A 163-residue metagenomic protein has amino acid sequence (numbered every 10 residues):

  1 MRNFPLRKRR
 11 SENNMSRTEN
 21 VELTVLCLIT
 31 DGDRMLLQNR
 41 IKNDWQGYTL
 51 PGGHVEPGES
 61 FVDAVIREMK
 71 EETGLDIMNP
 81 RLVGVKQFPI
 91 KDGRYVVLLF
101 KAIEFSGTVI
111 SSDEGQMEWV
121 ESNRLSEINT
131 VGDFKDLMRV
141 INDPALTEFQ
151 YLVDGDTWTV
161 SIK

Functional and structural regions predicted by a protein language model:
M1-N14: N-terminal amphipathic/basic-hydrophobic helices that include classical n-h-c signal peptides and signal-anchor
E12-M35: Conserved N-terminal beta-strand and adjoining loop/helix that marks the start of the Nudix/MutT-like hydrolase domain
N14, V83-P89: Short, solvent-exposed loop/turn elements at beta->coil junctions and helix N-caps that rim active or binding pockets
L28, L37, V97-K101, W119: Conserved hydrophobic/aromatic beta-strand scaffold that supports enzyme active sites
R34-K70, D156-K163: Conserved Nudix-box catalytic region and its N-terminal flanking loop in Nudix hydrolases and closely related
D76-G84: A short coil-to-beta-strand element that immediately follows conserved catalytic motifs
F88-T108, L137-V140, A145: Active-site-adjacent beta-strand/loop module that shapes the phosphate/pyrophosphate-binding cleft
I110-N142, T159-K163: NUDIX/MutT-family hydrolases
